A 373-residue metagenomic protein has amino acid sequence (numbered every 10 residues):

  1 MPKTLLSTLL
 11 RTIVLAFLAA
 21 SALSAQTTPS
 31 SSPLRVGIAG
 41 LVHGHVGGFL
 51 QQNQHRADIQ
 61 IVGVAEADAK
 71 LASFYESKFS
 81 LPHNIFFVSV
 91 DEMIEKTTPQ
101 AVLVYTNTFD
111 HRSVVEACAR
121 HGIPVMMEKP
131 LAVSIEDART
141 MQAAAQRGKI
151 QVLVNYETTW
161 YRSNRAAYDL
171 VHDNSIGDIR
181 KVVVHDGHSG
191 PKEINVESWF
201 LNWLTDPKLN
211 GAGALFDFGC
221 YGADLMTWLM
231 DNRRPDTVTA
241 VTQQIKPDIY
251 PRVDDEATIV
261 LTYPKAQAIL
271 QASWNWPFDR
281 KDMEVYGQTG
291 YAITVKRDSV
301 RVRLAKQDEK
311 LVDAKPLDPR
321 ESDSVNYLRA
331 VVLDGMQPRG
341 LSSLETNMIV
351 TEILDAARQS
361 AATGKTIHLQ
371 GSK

Functional and structural regions predicted by a protein language model:
L9-A22: Bacterial N-terminal signal peptides
Q26-S80: N-terminal Rossmann-like dinucleotide-binding module
T27-S30, A101-L103, A330-K373: C-terminal helix-rich "cap/oligomerization" subdomain common to oxidoreductases
I38, M127, V152-V154, T294: Hydrophobic residues in well-ordered beta-strands that form the structural core
D68, L81-A144: Beta-loop-alpha module in the N-terminal Rossmann-like domain of NAD(P)-dependent dehydrogenases, especially those
T140-T158, R180: Rossmann-fold dehydrogenase core element
T159-V241, I245-I249, G364: Predominantly a Rossmann-like dinucleotide-binding segment in NAD(P)-dependent oxidoreductases
G222-S299, V325-Q337, D355-A356, K373: Contiguous beta-strand/loop segments that form the cofactor/metal-binding neighborhood of enzyme cores
